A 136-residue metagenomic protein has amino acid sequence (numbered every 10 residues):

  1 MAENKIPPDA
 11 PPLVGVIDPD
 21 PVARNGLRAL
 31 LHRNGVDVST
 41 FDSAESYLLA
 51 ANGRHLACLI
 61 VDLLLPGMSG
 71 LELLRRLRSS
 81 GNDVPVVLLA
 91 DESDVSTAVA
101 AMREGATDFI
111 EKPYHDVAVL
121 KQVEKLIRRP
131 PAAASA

Functional and structural regions predicted by a protein language model:
M1-R28, S43, I127-R128, A132-A136: Non-catalytic signal-transmission and effector/linker regions of two-component phosphorelay proteins
P11, H55-A57, S79-P85: His-Asp phosphorelay/catalytic-motif detector in bacterial-type signaling
T40-C58: Acidic, metal-coordinating helix/loop segments flanking the phosphotransfer/catalytic sites of two-component signaling
S43, S69-E72: Acidic catalytic/metal-coordinating carboxylates
V61-L63, A90: Active-site residues of response regulator receiver
L71-N82, A100: Short amphipathic alpha-helix used as the core "switch/output" element in two-component signaling
D94-S96, I110, Y114-E124: C-terminal output helix
